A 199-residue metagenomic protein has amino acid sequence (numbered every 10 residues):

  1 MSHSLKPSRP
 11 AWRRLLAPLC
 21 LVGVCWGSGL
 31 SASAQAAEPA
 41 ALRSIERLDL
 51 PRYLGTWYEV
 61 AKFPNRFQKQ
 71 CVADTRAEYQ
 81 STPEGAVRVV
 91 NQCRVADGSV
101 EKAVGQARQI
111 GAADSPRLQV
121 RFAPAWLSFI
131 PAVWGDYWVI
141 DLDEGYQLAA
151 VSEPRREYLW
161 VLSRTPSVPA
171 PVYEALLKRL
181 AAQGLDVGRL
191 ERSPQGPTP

Functional and structural regions predicted by a protein language model:
S2-L5, C25-P199: A beta-rich soluble binding module of mature secreted/lumenal proteins
H3-C20, W26: Bacterial N-terminal signal peptides that target proteins for export
